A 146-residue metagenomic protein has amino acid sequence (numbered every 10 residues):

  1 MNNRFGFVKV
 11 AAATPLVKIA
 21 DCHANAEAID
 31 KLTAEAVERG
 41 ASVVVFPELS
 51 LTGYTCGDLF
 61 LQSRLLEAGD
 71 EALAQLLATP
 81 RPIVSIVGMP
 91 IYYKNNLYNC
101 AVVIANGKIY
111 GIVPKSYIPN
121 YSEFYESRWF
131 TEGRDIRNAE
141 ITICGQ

Functional and structural regions predicted by a protein language model:
M1-Q146: Enzyme catalytic cores with a strong preference for nitrogen-chemistry domains
